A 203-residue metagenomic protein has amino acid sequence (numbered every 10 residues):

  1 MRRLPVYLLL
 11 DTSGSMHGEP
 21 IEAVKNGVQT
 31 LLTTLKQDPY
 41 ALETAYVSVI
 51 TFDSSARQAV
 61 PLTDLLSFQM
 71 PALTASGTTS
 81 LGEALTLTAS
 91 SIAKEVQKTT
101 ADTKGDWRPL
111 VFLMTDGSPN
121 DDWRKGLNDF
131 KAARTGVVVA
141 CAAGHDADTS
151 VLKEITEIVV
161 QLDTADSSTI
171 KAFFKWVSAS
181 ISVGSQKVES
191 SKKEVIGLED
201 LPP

Functional and structural regions predicted by a protein language model:
M1-V60, L110-M114: Von Willebrand factor
R3-L4, W107-R108, R134-V137, T156-I158: Short glycine-/polar-rich loops that comprise or flank the Walker A/P-loop and associated switch/sensor motifs
E22, T99, G117-I155: VWA/integrin I-like adhesion module and closely mimicked acidic/polar interface patches used
A23-G27, L31, A84, G126 (+2 more regions): Alpha-helical scaffold elements adjacent to nucleotide-binding pockets in ATP/GTP-utilizing enzyme cores
V28-K36, L87-Q97, L127: Short, well-ordered amphipathic alpha-helices
A59-S67: Short, flexible, mixed-charge acidic loops at enzyme active sites
S67-W107, V137-V151, L162-A172, W176: Von Willebrand factor
H145-V195, P202-P203: Von Willebrand factor A/integrin I-like adhesion domains
